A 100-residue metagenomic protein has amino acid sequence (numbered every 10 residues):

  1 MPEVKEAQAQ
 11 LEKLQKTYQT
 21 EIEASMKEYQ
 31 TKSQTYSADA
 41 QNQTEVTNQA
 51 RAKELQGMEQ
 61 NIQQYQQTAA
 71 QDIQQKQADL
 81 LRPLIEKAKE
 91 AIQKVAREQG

Functional and structural regions predicted by a protein language model:
M1-Q99: Amphipathic alpha-helical segments
